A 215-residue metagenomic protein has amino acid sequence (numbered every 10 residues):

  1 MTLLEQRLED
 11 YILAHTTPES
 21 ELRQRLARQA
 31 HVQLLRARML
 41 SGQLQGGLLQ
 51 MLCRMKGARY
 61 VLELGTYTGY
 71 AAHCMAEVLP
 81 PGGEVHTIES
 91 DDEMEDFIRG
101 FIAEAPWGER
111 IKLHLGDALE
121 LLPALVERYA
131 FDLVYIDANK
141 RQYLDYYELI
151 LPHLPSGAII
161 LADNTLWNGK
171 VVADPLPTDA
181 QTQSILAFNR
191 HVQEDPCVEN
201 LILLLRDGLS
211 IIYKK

Functional and structural regions predicted by a protein language model:
M1-E21: N-terminal auxiliary segments of SAM/dcSAM-dependent transferases
L13-A14, L35-A37, P175-L176: Short, contiguous strand/loop micro-motifs
P18-E21, L40, P155: Alpha-helix N-cap and coil->helix boundary residues
L26: Beta-strand-loop-alpha "switch" segments that mediate conformational coupling across diverse proteins
L34-M39, Y60: A short glycine/serine-rich beta->alpha loop
Q43-K215: S-adenosylmethionine/decaboxylated-SAM
